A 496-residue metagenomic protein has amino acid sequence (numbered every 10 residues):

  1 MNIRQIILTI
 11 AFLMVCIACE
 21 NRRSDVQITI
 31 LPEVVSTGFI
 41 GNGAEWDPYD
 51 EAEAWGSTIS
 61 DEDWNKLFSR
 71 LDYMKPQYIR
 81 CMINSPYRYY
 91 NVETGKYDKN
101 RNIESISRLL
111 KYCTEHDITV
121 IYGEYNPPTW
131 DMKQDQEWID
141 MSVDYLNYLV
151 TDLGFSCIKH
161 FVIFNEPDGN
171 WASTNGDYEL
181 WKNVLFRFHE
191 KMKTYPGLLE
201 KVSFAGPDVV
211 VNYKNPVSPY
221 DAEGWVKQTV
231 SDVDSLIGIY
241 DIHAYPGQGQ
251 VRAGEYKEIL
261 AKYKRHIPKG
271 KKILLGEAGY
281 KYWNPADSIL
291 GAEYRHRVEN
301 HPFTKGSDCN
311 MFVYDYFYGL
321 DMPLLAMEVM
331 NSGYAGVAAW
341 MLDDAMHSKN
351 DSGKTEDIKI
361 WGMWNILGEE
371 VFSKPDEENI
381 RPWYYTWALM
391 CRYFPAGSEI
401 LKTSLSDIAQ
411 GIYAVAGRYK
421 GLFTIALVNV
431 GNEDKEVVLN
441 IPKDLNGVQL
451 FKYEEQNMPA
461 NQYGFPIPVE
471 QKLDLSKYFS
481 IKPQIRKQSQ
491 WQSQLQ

Functional and structural regions predicted by a protein language model:
M1-I7: Bacterial N-terminal signal peptides that target proteins for export
A11-C19: Hydrophobic h-region of N-terminal signal peptides that target proteins for export in Gram-negative bacteria
C19-N65, S69, S493: Mature N-terminal, pre-catalytic/accessory segment of carbohydrate-active enzymes
L71-G249: Substrate-binding cleft and catalytic face of glycoside hydrolase catalytic domains, especially the flexible beta-alpha
Y178-E328, S332: Noncatalytic carbohydrate-binding groove/subsite architecture in carbohydrate-active enzymes
Y280-F394, S398-Y413: Aromatic/acidic polysaccharide-binding cleft in carbohydrate-active enzymes
S406-L445, E455, Q496: Carbohydrate-binding surface patches
M458-Q496: C-terminal beta-strand-rich structural cap/linker in extracellular carbohydrate-active enzymes
